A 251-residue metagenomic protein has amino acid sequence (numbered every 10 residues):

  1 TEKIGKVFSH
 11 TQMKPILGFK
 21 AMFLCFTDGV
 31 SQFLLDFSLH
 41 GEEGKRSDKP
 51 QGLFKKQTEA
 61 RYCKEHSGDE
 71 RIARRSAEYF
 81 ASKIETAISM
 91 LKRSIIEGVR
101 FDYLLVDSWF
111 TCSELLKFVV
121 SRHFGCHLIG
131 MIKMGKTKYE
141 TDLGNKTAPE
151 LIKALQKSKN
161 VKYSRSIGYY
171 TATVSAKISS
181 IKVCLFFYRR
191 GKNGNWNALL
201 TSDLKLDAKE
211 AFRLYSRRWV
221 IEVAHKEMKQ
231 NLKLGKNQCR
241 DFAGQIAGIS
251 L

Functional and structural regions predicted by a protein language model:
T1, L24, L104-W109, L128 (+2 more regions): Short, conserved catalytic/metal-binding motifs centered on acidic residues
T1-K55, G168: Active-site-proximal, Lys/Arg-enriched surface segment that forms a nucleic-acid-binding/basic interface patch
E2-G18, S113-K133, K236: A short alpha/beta connector and helix-capping loop motif
D36, L115-F118, E140-D142, N197-A198 (+1 more regions): A short secondary-structure junction signal
G52-L53, Q57-K192: An internal, acidic/charged active-site-proximal segment that coordinates divalent cations and/or engages
C184-L206, W219: Charge-patterned, long linear interaction tracts outside catalytic cores
A208-C239: Short amphipathic alpha-helical "interface-anchor" segments enriched in bulky aromatics
L234-L251: Basic, amphipathic alpha-helical segments enriched in Lys/Arg and hydrophobic/aromatic residues
